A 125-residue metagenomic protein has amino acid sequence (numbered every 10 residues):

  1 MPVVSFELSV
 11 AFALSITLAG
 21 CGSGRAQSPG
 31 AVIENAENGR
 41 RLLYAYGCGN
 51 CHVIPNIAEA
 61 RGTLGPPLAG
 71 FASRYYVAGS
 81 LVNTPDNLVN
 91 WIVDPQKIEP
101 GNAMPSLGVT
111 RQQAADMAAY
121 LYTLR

Functional and structural regions predicted by a protein language model:
M1-V10: Bacterial N-terminal signal peptides that target proteins for export
F12-A13, R40: Secretory-pathway extracellular proteins and peptide precursors enriched for disulfide-bonded cysteines
T17-G20: C-terminal motif of bacterial Sec signal peptides marking the signal peptidase cleavage site
G22-Y44: Electrostatic cytochrome c docking/interface patches
R41, E59-R125: Extracytoplasmic electron-transfer domains, predominantly the class I c-type cytochrome c fold
C48-C51: Short cysteine clusters
I54-P55: Beta->alpha turn/N-cap motifs
